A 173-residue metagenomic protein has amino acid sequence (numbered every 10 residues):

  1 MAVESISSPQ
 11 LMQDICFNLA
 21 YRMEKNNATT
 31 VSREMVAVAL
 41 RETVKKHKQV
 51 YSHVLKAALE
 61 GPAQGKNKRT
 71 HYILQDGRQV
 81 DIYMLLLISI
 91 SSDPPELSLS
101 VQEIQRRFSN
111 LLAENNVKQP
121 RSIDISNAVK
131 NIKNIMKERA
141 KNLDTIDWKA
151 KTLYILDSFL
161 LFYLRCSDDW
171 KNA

Functional and structural regions predicted by a protein language model:
M1-H53: Amphipathic alpha-helical "lid/sensor" segments that cap RecA-like P-loop NTPase cores
R33-A173: C-terminal leucine-rich, beta-strand-based interaction scaffolds used for sensing/assembly
